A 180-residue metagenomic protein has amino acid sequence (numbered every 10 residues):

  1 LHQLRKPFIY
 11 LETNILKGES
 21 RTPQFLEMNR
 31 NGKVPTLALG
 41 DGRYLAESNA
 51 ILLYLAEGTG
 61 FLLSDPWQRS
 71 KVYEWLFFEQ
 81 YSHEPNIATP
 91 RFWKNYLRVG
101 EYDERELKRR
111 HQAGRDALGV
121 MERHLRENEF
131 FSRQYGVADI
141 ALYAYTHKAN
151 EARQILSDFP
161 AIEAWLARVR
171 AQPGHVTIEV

Functional and structural regions predicted by a protein language model:
H2-E106, E129: GST-like domain detector, emphasizing the conserved glutathione-binding G-site in the N-terminal thioredoxin-like
E27, A171, V180: Phosphate-coordinating loops and pocket residues in cytosolic domains that bind phosphorylated ligands
L37, I51, V72, M121 (+2 more regions): Residue-level signal for nonpolar/aromatic packing positions in well-ordered secondary structure
A50, A161, G174: Residue-level recognition of oxygen-bearing side chains
A56-E57, R126, R170-A171: Residues at helix-coil transition
E79-R168, I178: GST-like fold's C-terminal all-alpha helical module
